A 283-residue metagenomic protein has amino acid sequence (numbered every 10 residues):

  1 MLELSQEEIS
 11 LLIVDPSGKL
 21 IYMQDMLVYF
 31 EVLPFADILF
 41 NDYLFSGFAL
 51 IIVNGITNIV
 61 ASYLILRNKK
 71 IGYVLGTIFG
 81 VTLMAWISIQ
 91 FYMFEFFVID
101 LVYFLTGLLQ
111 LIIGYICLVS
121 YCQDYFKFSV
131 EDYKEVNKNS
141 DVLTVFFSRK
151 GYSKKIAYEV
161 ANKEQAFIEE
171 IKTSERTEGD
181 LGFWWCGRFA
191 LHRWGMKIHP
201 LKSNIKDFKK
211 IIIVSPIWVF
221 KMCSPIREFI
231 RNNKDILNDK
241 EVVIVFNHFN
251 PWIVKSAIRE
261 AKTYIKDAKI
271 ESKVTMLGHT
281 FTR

Functional and structural regions predicted by a protein language model:
M1-K138, C223, R231-N232, K255: Topology signature of small-to-medium multi-pass alpha-helical membrane proteins
L27-D42, L181-L201: Flexible internal linker/loop segments at domain or repeat junctions
Y115, S120-S174, W184-R283: FMN-binding flavodoxin-like domain, especially the glycine-rich phosphate-binding loop
T177-G179: Conserved catalytic loop of SAM-dependent methyltransferase domains
